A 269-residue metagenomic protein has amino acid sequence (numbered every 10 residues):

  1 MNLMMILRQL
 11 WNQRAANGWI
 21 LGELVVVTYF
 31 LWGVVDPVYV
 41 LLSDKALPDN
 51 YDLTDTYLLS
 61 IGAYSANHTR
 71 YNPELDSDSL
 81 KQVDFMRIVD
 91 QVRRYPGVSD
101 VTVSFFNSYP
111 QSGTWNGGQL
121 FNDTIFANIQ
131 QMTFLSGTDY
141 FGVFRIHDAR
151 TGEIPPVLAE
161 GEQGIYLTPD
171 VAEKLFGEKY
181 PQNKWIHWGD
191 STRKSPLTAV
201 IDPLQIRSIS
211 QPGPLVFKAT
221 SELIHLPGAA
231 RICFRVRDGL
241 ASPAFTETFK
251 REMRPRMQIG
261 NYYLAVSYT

Functional and structural regions predicted by a protein language model:
N2-W11: A short amphipathic helical element positioned immediately N-terminal to and/or at the very start of a transmembrane
Q13, V92-P96, E178, M253-R256: Acidic-histidine catalytic/liganding microenvironments
Q13-L42, Y51: Short, strongly hydrophobic transmembrane alpha-helices
E23, L58-S60, T102-F105, Y166 (+4 more regions): Short beta-strand segments
L24, Y64-A66, F105-Q111, V171-A172 (+3 more regions): Short, solvent-exposed loop/turn segments at secondary-structure junctions
V35-N122: Membrane-proximal extracellular/periplasmic loop immediately following the first transmembrane helix
F126-L215: Hydrophobic secondary-structure segments that place a key small or acidic residue at a functional site
E162, P169-D170, S191-Y268: "Rare, low-scoring activations can occur in soluble or secreted enzymes where short amphipathic helices or signal
